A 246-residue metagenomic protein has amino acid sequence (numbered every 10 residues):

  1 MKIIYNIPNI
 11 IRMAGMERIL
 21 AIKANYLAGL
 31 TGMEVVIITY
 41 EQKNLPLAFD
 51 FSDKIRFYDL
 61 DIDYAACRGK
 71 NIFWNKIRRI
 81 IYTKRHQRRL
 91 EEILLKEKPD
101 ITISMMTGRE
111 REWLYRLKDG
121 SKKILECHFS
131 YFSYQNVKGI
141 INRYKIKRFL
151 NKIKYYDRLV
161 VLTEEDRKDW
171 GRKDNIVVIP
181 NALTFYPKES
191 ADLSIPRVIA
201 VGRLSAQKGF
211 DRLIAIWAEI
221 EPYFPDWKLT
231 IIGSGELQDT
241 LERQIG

Functional and structural regions predicted by a protein language model:
N6-M13, Y26, L30-I77, D169: N-terminal strand-loop element at the rim of the active site of nucleotide-sugar-dependent glycosyltransferases
N6-P8, L162, A182, V198-Q207 (+1 more regions): Short hydrophobic "strand-cap" motifs at the C-terminus of beta-strands
A14-I22, P196, A200-E219, E236-E242: A conserved mid-protein helix/loop that constitutes part of the nucleotide-sugar donor-binding site
I37-L45, V201, K228-L241: Glycosyltransferase donor-sugar binding loop
H86, S104-E110, C127: Short His-centered aromatic/hydrophobic patch
R88-E92, I140-L159: Membrane-proximal helix-turn-helix segments that form the acceptor-binding/catalytic region of lipid-linked
I101-S104, Y115-Y134, V160: Active-site proximal beta-strand in glycosyltransferases
F149-K188: Donor nucleotide-sugar binding/catalytic pocket of nucleotide-sugar-dependent glycosyltransferases
